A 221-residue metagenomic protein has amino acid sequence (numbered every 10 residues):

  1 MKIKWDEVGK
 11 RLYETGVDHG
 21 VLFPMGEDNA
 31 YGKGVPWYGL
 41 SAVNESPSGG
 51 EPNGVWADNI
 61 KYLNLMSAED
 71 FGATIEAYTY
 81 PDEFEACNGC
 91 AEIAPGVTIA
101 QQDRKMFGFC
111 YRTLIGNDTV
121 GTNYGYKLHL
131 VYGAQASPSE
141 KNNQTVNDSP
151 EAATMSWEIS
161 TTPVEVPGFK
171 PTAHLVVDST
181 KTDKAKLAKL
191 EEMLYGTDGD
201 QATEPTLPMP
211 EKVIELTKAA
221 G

Functional and structural regions predicted by a protein language model:
M1-E45: Polar/acidic, low-complexity leader/linker segments enriched in S/T/G and N/D
K10, M25-Y31, T119-T122, V166-K170 (+1 more regions): Intrinsically disordered, low-complexity coil segments
E14, D18-P24, G108-R112, Y126-Y132 (+1 more regions): Ordered hydrophobic segments in well-structured contexts
G39-A42, G133, S156: Extracellular/lumenal ectodomain signal focusing on beta-strand-rich modules and carbohydrate-recognition contexts
A42-G49, V131: Membrane-targeting and insertion segments and their boundary/processing signals
S46-P47, P52, W56-F84, S149-V164: Oligomerization/assembly interface segments of phage tail-like spikes and tubes
K61-S139: Structured, beta-strand-rich domain cores that present glycine/charged loop surfaces used to bind extended ligands
P138-G221: Mixed-charge, glycine-accented linear interaction segment located at domain edges/termini
